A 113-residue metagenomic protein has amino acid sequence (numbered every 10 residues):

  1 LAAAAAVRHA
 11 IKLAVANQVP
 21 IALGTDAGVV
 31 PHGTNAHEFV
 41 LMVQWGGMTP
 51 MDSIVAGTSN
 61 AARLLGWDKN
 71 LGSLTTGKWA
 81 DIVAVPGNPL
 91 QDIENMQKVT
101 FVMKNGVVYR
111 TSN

Functional and structural regions predicted by a protein language model:
L1-P89: His/Asp/Glu-enriched, well-ordered alpha-helical/loop segment that forms or immediately abuts the divalent-metal
P89-N95: Short, Lys/Arg- and Gly-enriched loop/turn segments at beta-strand edges
V102: Short aromatic-centered micro-motifs
